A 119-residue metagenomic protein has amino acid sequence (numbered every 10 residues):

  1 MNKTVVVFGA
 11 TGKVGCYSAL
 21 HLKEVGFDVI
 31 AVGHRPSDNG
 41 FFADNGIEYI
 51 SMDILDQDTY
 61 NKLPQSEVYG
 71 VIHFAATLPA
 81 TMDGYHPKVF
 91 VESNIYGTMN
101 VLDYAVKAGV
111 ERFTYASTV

Functional and structural regions predicted by a protein language model:
T4, D28-V29, E111-R112: Residues at the starts of beta-strands that form the adenosine-phosphate
V5-V25: N-terminal Rossmann NAD(P)H-binding glycine-rich loop of SDR-like oxidoreductase domains
F8, V32, V71-A75, F113-V119: SDR active-site strand-loop-helix element
V32-P36, I54: N-terminal Rossmann-fold cofactor-binding loop
D44-D56: Rossmann-fold cofactor-recognition segment
Y49, F90-V91, A105: A hydrophobic alpha-helix adjacent to the NAD(P)-binding/active-site core of NAD(P)-dependent oxidoreductases, strongly
I54-E92: NAD(P)H-binding glycine-rich loop region in Rossmannoid oxidoreductase-like domains and their noncatalytic homologs
Y96-V119: Conserved Rossmann-fold NAD(P)-dependent oxidoreductase catalytic core, especially the SDR/UDP-sugar
